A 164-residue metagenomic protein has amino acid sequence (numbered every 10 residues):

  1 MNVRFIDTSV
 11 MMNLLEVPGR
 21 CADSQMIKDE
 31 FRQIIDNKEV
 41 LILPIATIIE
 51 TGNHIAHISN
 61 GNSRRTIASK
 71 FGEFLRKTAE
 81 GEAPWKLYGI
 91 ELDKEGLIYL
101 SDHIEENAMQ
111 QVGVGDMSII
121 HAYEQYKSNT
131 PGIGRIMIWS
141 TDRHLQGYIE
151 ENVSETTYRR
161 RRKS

Functional and structural regions predicted by a protein language model:
M1-L43, H54-F71, G134, V153 (+1 more regions): Short, well-structured N-terminal submotif of metal-dependent ribonuclease cores
I6, L43-A46, W139-D142: Short His-Asn-centered micro-motif
V10, T47, I119, H144-L145: Alpha-helix capping/helix-boundary segments
D23, D29-N37, P44-A46, G72-E105 (+1 more regions): Extended charged low-complexity segments that act as oligomerization/scaffolding linkers
E80-H144: Active-site neighborhoods of divalent-metal-dependent phosphate/nucleic-acid chemistry enzymes
Q146-E151: Short active-site loop/helix that positions an aromatic residue
